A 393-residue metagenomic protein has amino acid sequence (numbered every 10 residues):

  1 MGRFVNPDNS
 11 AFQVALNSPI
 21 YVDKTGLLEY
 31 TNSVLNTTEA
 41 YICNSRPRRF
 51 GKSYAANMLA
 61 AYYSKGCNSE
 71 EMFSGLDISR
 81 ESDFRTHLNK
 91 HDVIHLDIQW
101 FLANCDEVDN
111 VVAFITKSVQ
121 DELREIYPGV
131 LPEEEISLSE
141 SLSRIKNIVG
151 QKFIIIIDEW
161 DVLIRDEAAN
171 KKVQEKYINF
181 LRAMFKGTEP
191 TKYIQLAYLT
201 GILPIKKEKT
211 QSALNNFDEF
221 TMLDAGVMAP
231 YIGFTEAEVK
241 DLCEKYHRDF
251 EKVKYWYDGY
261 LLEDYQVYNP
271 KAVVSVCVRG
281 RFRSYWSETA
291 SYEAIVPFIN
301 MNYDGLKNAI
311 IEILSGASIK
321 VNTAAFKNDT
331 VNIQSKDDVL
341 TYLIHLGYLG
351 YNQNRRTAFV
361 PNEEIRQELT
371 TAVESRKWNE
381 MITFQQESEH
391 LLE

Functional and structural regions predicted by a protein language model:
M1-E393: Phosphate-binding site recognition
